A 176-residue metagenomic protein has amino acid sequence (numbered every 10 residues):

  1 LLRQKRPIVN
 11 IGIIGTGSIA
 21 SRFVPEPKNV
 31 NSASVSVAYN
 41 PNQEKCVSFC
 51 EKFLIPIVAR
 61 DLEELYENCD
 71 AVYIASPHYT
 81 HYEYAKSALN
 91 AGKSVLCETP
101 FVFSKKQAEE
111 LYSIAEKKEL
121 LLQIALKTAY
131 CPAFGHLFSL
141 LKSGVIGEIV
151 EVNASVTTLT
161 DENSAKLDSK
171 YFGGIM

Functional and structural regions predicted by a protein language model:
L1-F53: N-terminal Rossmann-like dinucleotide-binding module
G15, T99, G144: Conserved G/P- and acidic residue-centered "switch" motifs that form tight phosphate/ATP-binding loops in soluble
A33, D70, K93, L120-L121 (+1 more regions): Short, well-ordered coil/turn segments that N-cap beta-strands
A33-V37, V72, G173-G174: Short active-site oxyanion
V37-Y39, A59, Y73, V150-N153: Residues embedded in well-ordered beta-strands within globular domains across many folds
F53-Y112: Beta-loop-alpha module in the N-terminal Rossmann-like domain of NAD(P)-dependent dehydrogenases, especially those
E109-K127, E148-V152: Rossmann-fold dehydrogenase core element
T128-M176: Predominantly a Rossmann-like dinucleotide-binding segment in NAD(P)-dependent oxidoreductases
